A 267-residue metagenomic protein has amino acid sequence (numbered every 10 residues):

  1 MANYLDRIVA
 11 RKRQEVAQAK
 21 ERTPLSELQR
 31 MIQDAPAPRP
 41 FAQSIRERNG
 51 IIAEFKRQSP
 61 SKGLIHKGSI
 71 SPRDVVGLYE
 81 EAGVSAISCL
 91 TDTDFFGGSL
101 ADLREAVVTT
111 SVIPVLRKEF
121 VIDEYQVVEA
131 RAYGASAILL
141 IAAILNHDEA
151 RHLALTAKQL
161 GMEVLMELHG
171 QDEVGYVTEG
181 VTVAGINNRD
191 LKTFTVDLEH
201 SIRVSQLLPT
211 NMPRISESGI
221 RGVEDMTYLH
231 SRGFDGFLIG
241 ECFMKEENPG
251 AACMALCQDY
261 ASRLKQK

Functional and structural regions predicted by a protein language model:
M1-V115, I122, T156-V181, K192-S201 (+4 more regions): Conserved N-terminal beta1-alpha1 strand-loop-helix module at the mouth
S88, L116, L139, G185 (+2 more regions): Conserved beta-strand segments that form the floor/walls of ligand-binding pockets within enzyme and binding domains
V115-L145, A150-L153, A157-L160, M166-L168: Hydrophobic, well-ordered secondary-structure scaffolds
E129-E149, I186-T195, F234-C253: Glycine-rich phosphate-binding active-site loops on the catalytic face of alpha/beta enzymes
L208, H230-R232: A structural signal for short secondary-structure junctions
S218-I220, L229-H230, I239: C-terminal active-site rim and adjoining tail of enzyme catalytic domains
D225: Acidic, divalent-metal-coordinating active-site segment for phosphoryl/phosphodiester hydrolysis, typified by short
